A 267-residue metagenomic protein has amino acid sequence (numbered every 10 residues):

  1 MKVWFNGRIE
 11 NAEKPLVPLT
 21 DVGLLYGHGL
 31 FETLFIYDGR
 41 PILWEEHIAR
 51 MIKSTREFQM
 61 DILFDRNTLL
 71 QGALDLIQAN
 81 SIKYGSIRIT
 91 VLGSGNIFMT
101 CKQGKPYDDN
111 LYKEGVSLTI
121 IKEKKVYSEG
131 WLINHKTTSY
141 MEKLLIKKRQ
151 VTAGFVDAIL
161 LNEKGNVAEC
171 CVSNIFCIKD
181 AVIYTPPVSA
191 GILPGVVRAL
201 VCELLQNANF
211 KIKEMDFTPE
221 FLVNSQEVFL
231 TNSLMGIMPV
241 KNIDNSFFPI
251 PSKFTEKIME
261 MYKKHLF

Functional and structural regions predicted by a protein language model:
M1-D75, L92-F267: Helix-start/capping segments and mature chain N-termini
A79-G93: Ordered, amphipathic secondary-structure segments that act as subunit-interaction surfaces in large macromolecular
